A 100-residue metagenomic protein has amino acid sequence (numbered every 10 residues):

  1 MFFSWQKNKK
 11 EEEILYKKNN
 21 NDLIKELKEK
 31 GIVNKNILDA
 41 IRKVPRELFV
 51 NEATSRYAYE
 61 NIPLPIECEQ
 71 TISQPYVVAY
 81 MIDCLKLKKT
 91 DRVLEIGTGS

Functional and structural regions predicted by a protein language model:
F2-L94: Class I SAM-dependent transferase core
G97: Conserved S-adenosyl-L-methionine
S100: Conserved SAM/SAH-binding loop
